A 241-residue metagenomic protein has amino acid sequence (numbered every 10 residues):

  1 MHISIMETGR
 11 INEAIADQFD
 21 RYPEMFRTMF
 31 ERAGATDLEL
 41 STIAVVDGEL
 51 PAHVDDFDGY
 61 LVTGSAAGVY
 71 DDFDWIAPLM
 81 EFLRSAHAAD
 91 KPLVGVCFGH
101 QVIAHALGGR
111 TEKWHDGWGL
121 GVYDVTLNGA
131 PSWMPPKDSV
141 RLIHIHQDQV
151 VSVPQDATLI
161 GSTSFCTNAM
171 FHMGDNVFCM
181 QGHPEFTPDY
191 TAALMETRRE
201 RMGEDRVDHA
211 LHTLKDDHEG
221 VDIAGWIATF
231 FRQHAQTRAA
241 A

Functional and structural regions predicted by a protein language model:
M1-D74, P78-E81, S85-A89, D208-A241: N-terminal beta1-alpha1 cap of cysteine-dependent amidohydrolase-like domains
H2, E39, P92, S139 (+1 more regions): Residues at the starts of beta-strands that form the adenosine-phosphate
N12, E49, V69, V102 (+3 more regions): Flexible, glycine-rich phosphate/dinucleotide-binding loops and adjacent beta-alpha linkers at cofactor/substrate
I15-A16, A52, D71-F73, A104-A106 (+3 more regions): Short glycine-/acidic-enriched loop or helix-start segments at secondary-structure transitions that form or flank
Q18-R21, D55-F57, D74-A77, G108-T111 (+3 more regions): Short, glycine/charged-enriched secondary-structure capping and boundary segments
T63-P131: Cysteine-nucleophile active-site neighborhood
L107-D189: Pocket-forming structural segment of enzyme catalytic cores
C166-A241: C-terminal and late-domain segments of enzyme folds
